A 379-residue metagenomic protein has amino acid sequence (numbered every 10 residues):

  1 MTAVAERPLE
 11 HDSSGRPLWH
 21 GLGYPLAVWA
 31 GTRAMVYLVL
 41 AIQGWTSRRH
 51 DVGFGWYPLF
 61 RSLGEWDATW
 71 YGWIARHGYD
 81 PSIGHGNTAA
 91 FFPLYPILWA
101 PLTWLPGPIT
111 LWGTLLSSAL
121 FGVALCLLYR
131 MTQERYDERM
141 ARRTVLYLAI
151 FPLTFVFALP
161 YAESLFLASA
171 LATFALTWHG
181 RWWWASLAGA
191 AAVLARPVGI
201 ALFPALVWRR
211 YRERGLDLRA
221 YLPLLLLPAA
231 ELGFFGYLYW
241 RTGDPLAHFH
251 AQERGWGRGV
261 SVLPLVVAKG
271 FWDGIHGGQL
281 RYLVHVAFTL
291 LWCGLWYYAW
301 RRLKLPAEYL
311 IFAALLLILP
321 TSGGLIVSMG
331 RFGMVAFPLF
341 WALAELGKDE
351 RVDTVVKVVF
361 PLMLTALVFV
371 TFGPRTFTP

Functional and structural regions predicted by a protein language model:
T32-R49, L63-G64, A68, F203-L295 (+2 more regions): Membrane-lumen/periplasm interface segments of specific transmembrane helices in polyprenyl phosphate-linked
S62-G107, L263-K269: Short hydrophobic/aromatic helix or loop-helix immediately within or flanking a transmembrane segment in polytopic
A89-P93, I97, L105-V123, G278-V286: Loop-to-helix entry region of an early transmembrane alpha helix in multi-pass inner-membrane enzymes
A100-P101, L115-R135, C293-Y298: Transmembrane-helix motifs of polytopic, lipid-linked glycan transferases
L111-W112, L128-I150, A307-I311: Transmembrane-helix signature of polytopic, membrane-embedded enzymes that assemble or transfer cell-envelope glycans
L127-R130, Y147-I150, L165-W184, F203 (+1 more regions): Specific aromatic-rich, kink-prone transmembrane helix
T132, M140-L153, F157-P160, T173-A175 (+1 more regions): Transmembrane and membrane-interface helices of multi-pass, inner-membrane envelope-modifying transferases
L159-L165, M329: Short acidic/glycine- and proline-prone juxtamembrane loop motifs at membrane-interface regions of multi-pass membrane
